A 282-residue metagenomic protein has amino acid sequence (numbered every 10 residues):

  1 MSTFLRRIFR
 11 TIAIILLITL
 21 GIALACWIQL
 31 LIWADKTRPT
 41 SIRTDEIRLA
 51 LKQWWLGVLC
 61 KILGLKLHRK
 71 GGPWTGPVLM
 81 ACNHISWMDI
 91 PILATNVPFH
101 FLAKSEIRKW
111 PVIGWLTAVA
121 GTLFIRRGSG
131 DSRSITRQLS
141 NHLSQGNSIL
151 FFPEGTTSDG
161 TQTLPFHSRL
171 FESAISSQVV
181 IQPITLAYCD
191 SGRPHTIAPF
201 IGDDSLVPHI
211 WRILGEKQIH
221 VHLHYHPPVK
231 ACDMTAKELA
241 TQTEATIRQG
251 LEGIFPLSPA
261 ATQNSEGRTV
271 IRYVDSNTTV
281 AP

Functional and structural regions predicted by a protein language model:
M1-S2, W55, L59-K70, M88-I90 (+5 more regions): Soluble, non-transmembrane catalytic domains of enzymes that act on hydrophobic metabolites at membranes
S2-H68, W115-V119, E216: A transmembrane-helix-recognition feature enriched in membrane-embedded lipid enzymes and envelope glyco-/phospholipid
A25, Q29-R48, I62, G76-S129: Catalytic core of membrane glycerolipid acyltransferases/transacylases, capturing the structured, soluble-facing
P77-C82, N147-P153: Generic beta-sheet signal
V112-W115, T161-Q242, I254-T262, T269-I271: A cross-family acyltransferase "interaction/gating" segment
T122-L143, S148: A membrane-cytosol interface segment of integral membrane proteins
T157-S158: Short active-site segment of divalent metal-dependent hydrolases/proteases that encodes the spacing between
